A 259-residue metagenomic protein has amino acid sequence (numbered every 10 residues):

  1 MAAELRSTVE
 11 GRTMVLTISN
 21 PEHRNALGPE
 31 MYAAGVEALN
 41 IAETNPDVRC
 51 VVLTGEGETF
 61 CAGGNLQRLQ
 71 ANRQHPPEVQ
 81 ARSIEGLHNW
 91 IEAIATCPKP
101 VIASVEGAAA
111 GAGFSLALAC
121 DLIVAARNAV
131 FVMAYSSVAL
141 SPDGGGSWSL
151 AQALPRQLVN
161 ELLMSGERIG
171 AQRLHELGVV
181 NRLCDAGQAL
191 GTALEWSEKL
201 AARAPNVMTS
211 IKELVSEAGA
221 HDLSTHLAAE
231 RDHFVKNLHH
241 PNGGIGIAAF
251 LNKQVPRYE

Functional and structural regions predicted by a protein language model:
M1-A3, A248-E259: Terminal low-complexity tails and localization/encapsulation signals of metabolic enzymes
M1-E56, E92: Conserved CoA-thioester-binding segment of acyl-CoA-metabolizing enzymes
L16, N20, G35, L53 (+7 more regions): Terminal peptide-recognition signature
M31-A34, S83-G86, L116, A189 (+1 more regions): Hydrophobic alpha-helical membrane-association signature
G55-E92, A109, S137-A139, D222: Glycine- (often His-adjacent) and acidic-residue-rich active-site loop that binds/positions the CoA thioester
E92-N206, V235-A248, Q254: Crotonase-fold acyl-CoA enzyme core
K212-H221: Short, charged, surface-exposed hinge/linker loops at domain edges that act as mobile lids or interdomain connectors
